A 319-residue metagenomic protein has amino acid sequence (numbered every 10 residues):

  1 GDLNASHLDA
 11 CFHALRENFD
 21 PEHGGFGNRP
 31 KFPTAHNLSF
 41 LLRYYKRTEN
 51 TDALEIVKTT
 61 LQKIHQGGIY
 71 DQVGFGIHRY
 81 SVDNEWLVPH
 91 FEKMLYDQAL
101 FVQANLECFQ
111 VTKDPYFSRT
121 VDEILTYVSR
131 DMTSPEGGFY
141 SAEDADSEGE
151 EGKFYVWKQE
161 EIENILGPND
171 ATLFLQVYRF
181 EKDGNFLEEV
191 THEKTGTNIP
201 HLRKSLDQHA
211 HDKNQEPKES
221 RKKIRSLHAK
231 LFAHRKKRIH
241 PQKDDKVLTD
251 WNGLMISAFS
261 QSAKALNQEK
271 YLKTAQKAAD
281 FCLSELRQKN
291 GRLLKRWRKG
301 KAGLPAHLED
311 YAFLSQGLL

Functional and structural regions predicted by a protein language model:
G1-L254, A258, S262-A265, W297: Replace the tail clause
V247-L319: Long, K/E/R/D-enriched contiguous segments that form extended
